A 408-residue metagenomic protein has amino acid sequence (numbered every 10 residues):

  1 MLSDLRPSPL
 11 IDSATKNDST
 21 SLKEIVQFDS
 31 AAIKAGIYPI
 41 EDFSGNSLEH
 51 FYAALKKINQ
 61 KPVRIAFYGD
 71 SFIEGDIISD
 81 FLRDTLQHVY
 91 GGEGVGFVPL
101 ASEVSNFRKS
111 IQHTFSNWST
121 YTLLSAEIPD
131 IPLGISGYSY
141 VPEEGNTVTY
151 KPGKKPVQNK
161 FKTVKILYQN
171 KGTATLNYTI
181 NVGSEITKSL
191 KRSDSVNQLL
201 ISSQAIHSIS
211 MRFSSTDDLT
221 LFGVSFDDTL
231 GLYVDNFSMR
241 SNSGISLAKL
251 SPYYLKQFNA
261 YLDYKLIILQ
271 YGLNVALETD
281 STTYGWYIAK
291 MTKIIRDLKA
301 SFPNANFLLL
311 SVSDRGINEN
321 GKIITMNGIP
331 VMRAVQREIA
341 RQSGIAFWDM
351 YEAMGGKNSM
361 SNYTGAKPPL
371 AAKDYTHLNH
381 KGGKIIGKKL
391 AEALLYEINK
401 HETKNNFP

Functional and structural regions predicted by a protein language model:
M1-T15, S19, H401-P408: Bacterial Sec-dependent N-terminal signal peptides
D12-F67, Y121, E127-Y138, E143: Membrane/wall-proximal cationic-aromatic binding patches
G36-I40, T175, G183-S184: Glycine-rich phosphate-binding "P-loop"
L48, Y52, S79-R83, I288-I295 (+3 more regions): Extracytoplasmic/secreted envelope proteins and their assembly/folding machinery, especially bacterial periplasmic
A54, T85, K256-F258, D297-L298 (+1 more regions): A generic secondary-structure signal
K61-G69, E74, I78, G231-I323 (+3 more regions): Conserved, compact domain cores that house catalytic/ligand-binding motifs in diverse enzymes and effector modules
E74-N181, S189-A289, H377-L378: Conserved SGNH/GDSL esterase-like catalytic core that processes O-acyl groups on lipids and polysaccharides
S251-Y253, D314-P408: Catalytic His-Asp segment of secreted/periplasmic serine-dependent ester chemistry enzymes
